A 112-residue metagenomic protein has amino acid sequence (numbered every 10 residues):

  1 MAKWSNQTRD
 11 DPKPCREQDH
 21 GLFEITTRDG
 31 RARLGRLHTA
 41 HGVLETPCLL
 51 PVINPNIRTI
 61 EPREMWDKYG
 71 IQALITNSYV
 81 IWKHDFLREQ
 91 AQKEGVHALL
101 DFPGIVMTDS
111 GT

Functional and structural regions predicted by a protein language model:
A2-T112: Non-catalytic, usually N-terminal nucleic-acid engagement modules in DNA/RNA processing proteins
